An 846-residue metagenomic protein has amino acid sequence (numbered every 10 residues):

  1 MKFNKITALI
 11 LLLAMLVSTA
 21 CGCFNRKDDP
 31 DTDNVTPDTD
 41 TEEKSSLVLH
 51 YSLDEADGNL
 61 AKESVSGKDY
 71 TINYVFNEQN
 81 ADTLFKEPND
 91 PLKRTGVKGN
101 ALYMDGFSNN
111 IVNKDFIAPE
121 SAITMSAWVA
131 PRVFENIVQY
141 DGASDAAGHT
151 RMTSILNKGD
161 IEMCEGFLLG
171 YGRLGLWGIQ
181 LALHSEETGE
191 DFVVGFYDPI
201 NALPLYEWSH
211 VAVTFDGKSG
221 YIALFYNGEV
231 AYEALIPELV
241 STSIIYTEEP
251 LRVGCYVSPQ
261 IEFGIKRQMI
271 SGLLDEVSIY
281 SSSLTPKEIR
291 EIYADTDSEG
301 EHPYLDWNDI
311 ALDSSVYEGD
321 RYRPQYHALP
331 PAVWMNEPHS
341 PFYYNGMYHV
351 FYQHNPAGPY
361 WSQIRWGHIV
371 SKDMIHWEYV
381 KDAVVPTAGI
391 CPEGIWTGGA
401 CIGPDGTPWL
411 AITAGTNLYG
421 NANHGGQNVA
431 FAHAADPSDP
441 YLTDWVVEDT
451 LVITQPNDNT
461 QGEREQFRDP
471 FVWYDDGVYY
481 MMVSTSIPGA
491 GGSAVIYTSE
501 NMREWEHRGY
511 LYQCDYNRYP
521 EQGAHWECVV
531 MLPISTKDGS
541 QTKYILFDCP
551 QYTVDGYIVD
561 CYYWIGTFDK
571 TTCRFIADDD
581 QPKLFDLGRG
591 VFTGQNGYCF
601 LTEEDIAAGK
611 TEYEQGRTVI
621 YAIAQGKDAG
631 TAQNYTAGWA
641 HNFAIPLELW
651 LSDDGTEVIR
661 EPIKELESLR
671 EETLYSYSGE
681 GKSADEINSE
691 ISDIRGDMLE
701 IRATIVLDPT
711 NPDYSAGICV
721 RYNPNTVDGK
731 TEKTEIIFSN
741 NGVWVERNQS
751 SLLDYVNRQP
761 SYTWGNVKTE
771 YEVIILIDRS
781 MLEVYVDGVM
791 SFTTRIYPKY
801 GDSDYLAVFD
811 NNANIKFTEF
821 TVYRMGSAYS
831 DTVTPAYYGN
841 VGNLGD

Functional and structural regions predicted by a protein language model:
M1-I10: Positively charged n-region of N-terminal signal peptides that target proteins for export
I10-S18: Bacterial N-terminal signal peptides
V17-E42: Sec-dependent signal peptide cleavage junction
E42-D69, E87-L305, K682-R702, D708-T734 (+2 more regions): Extracellular glycan-associated modules
M125, Y206-F215, L224, M531 (+2 more regions): Short tryptophan-centered beta-strand motifs in secreted/extracellular beta-sheet-rich domains of glycan-recognition
Y256-E291, D295, I565-G566, G801-D846: Ligand-recognition surfaces built from glycine- and aromatic
E288, A294-D469, Y474-E521, S535-L587 (+6 more regions): Beta-rich carbohydrate-recognition and catalytic domains
T734-E770: Generic long, charged, amphipathic alpha-helical segments
